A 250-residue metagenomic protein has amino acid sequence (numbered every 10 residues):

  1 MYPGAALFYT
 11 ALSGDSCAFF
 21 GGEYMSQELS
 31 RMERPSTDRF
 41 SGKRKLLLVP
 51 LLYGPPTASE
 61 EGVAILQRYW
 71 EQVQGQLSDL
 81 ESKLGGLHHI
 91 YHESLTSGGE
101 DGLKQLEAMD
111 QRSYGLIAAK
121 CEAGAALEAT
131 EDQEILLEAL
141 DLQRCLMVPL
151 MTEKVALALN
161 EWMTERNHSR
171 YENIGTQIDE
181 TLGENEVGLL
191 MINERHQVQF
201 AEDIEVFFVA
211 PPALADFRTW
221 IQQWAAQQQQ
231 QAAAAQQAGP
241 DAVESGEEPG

Functional and structural regions predicted by a protein language model:
Y2-F8: Extreme N-terminal basic, low-complexity initiation segments that serve as generic localization/processing leaders
Y9-L12, S16-G250: Compositional signal for N-terminal targeting/processing segments
